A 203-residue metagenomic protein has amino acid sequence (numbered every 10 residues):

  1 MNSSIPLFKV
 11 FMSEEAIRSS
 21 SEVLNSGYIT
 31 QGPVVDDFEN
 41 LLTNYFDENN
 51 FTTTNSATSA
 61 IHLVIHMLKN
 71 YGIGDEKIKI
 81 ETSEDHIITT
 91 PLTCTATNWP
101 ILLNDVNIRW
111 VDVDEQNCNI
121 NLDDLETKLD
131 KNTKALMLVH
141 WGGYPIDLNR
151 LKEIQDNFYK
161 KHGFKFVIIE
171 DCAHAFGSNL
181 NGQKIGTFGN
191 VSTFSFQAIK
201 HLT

Functional and structural regions predicted by a protein language model:
M1-I29, P33: N-terminal "arm"/small-domain region of PLP-dependent enzymes with the aminotransferase-like
Y28, P33-H86, P100-L103, W110: Phosphate-binding glycine-rich loop
Q31, V35, A57-I61, T93-C94 (+3 more regions): Conserved donor sugar-nucleotide recognition element shared by glycan-biosynthetic enzymes
N40, N149, N190: Active-site phosphate/pyrophosphate- and oxyanion-stabilizing loops and adjacent acidic/basic residues in soluble
E48, D130-K134, G182, G189-N190: Active-site acidic short loop of glycosyltransferases
E48-N50, A57-T58, V113-Q116, G182 (+1 more regions): Short, acidic/glycine-rich phosphate-metal binding loop used to engage nucleotide
N70-C172, N179: PLP-dependent aminotransferase-like
F164-T203: Conserved active-site segment immediately N-terminal to the catalytic lysine that forms the internal aldimine
